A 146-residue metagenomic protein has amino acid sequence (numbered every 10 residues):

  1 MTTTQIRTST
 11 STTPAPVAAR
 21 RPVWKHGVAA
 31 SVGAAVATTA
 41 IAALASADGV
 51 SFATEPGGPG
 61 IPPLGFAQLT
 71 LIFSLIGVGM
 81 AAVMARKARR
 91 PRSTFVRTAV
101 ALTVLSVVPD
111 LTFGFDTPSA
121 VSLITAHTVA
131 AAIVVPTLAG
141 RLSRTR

Functional and structural regions predicted by a protein language model:
M1-V23: Short, Lys/Arg-rich, polar N-terminal cytosolic tail immediately upstream of the first transmembrane signal-anchor
V23, G27, A82-T103: Internal alpha-helical transmembrane segments of multi-pass membrane proteins
H26-A30, A34, V129-R146: Membrane-water interface at the C-terminal end of transmembrane alpha helices
A34-S46, S74-A82, V107, A131-P136: Transmembrane alpha-helical segments of multi-pass membrane transport proteins and ion-pumping complexes
G49-G58, G114-P118: Membrane-interface helix termini and inter-helical loops of multi-pass transporters
T54-L64, A81-R90: Short juxtamembrane and helix-loop transition motifs at transmembrane-helix boundaries in membrane proteins
P63-A82, R97-L105: Core segments of alpha-helical transmembrane spans in multipass integral membrane proteins
V108-S122: Membrane-helix boundary connector in multi-pass membrane proteins
